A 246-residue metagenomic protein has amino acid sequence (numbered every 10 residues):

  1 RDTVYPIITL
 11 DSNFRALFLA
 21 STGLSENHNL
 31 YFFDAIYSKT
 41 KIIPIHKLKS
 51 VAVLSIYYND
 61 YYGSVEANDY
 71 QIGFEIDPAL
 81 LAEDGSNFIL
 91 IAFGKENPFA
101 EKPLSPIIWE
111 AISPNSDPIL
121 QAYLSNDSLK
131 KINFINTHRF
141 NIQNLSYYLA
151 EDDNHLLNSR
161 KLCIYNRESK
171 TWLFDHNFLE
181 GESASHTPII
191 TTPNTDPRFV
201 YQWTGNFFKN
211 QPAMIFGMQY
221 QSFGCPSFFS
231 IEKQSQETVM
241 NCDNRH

Functional and structural regions predicted by a protein language model:
R1-H246: Exposed acidic/polar residues on beta-strands and adjacent loops within beta-sheet cores, strongest in beta-propeller
